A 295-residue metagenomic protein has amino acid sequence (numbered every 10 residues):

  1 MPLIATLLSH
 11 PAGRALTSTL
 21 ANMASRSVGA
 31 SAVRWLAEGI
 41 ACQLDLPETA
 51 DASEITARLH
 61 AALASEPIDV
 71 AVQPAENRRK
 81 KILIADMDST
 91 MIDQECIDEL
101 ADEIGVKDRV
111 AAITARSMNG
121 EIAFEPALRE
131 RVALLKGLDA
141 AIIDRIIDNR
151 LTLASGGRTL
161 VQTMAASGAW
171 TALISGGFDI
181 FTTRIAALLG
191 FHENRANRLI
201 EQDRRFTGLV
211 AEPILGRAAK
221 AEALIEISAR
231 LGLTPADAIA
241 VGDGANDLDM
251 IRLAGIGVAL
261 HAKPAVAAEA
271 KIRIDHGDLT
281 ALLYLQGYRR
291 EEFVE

Functional and structural regions predicted by a protein language model:
M1-A85, V294-E295: Non-catalytic pre-domain segments flanking phosphatase-related domains
M1-I4, R79-I92, R145-I146, T152-G157: An N-terminal domain-start capping segment
A57, G137, I142-E295: C-terminal cap/substrate-recognition subdomain and adjoining C-terminal extension of metal-dependent phosphatase-like
R78-I122: Active-site neighborhood of HAD-like aspartate-dependent phosphohydrolases
A112-R116, L128, D144, L160: Short coil/turn segments at secondary-structure boundaries
S117-A141: Long, charged amphipathic helices and adjacent flexible linkers at domain junctions
